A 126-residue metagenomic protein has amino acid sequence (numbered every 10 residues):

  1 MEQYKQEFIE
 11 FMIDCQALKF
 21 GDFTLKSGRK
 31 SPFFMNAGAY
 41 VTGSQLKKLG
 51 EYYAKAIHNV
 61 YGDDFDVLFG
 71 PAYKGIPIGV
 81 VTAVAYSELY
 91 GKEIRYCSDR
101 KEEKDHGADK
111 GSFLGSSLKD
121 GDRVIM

Functional and structural regions predicted by a protein language model:
M1-M126: PRPP-associated nucleotide enzymes
